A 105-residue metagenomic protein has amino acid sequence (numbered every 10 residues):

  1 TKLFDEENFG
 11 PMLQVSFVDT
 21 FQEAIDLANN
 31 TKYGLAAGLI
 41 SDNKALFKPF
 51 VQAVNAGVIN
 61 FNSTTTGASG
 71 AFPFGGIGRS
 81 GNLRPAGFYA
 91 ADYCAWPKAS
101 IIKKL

Functional and structural regions predicted by a protein language model:
T1-L105: Conserved C-terminal structural/oligomerization subdomain of aldehyde/semialdehyde dehydrogenase
